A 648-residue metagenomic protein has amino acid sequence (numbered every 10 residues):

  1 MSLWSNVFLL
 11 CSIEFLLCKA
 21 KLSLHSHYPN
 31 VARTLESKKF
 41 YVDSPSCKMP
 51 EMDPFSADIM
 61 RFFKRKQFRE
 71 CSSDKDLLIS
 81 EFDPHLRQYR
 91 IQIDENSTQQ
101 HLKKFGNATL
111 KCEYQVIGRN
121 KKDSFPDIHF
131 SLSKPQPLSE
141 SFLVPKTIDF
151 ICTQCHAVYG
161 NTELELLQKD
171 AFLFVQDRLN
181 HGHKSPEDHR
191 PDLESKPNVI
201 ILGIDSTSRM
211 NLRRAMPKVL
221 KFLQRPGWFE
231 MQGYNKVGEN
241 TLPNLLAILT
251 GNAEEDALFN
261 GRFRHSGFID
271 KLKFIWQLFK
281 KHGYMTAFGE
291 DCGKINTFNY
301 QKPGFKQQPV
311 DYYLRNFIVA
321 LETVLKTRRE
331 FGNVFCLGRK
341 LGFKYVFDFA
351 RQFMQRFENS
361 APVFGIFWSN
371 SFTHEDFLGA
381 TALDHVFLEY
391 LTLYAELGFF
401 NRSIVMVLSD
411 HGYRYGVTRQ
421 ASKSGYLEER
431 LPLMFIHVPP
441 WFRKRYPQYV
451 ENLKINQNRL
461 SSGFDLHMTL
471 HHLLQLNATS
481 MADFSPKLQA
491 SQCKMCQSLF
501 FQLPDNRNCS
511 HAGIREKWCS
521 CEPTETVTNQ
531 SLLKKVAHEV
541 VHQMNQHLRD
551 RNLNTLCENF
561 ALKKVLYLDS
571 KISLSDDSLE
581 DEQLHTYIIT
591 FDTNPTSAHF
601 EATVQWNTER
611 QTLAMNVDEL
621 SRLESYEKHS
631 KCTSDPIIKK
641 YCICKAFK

Functional and structural regions predicted by a protein language model:
M1-S12, K273: Classical eukaryotic N-terminal signal peptides for Sec-dependent ER targeting/secretion, especially the positively
L24-D188: Beta-strand-enriched, solvent-exposed domains that form extended recognition/catalytic surfaces
M52, P145-I148, D192-L193, C336-E358 (+4 more regions): A long, amphipathic alpha-helix that forms part of the scaffold/cap immediately adjacent to metal-dependent active
N96, N107, N120-K122, N401 (+4 more regions): N-linked glycosylation sites
G182-P186, P191-L378, L431, D465-H472: Active-site-proximal alpha/beta segments of enzymes that process anionic O-linked groups
K280, P447-L488: Non-catalytic, well-ordered alpha-helical segments in soluble enzyme domains
Q301-P309, E396-R402, V407-Y449, T479 (+1 more regions): Histidine-centered active-site microenvironments of extracellular/periplasmic hydrolases and transferases
F335, L474, A478-K648: Phosphate/adenylate-binding glycine loop and adjacent helical scaffold
